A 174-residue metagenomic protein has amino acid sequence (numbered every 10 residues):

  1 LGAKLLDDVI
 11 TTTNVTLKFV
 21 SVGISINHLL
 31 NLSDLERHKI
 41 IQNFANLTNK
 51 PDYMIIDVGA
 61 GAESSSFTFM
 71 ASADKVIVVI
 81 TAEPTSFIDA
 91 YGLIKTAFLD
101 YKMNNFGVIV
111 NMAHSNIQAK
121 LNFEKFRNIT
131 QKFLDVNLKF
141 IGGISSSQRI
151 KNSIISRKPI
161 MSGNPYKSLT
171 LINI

Functional and structural regions predicted by a protein language model:
L1-N49, I154-S156: P-loop/Walker-type NTP enzyme "switch/lid" segment
I24-N27, G61, E83-T85, A113-I117 (+1 more regions): Conserved nucleotide-binding/hydrolysis micro-motifs of P-loop NTPases
N43-K50, E63-T85: Inter-motif core of Ras-like GTPase G domains
I56, V78, G107-V110: Structural beta-sheet core signal
F87-F106: Conserved C-terminal guanine-recognition region of P-loop GTPase G domains, centered on the G4
F133-N164: Beta-strand-loop-alpha "switch" segments that mediate conformational coupling across diverse proteins
P165-I174: Histidine-centered active-site loop/cap adjacent to the catalytic His in serine esterases/O-acetyl transfer systems
